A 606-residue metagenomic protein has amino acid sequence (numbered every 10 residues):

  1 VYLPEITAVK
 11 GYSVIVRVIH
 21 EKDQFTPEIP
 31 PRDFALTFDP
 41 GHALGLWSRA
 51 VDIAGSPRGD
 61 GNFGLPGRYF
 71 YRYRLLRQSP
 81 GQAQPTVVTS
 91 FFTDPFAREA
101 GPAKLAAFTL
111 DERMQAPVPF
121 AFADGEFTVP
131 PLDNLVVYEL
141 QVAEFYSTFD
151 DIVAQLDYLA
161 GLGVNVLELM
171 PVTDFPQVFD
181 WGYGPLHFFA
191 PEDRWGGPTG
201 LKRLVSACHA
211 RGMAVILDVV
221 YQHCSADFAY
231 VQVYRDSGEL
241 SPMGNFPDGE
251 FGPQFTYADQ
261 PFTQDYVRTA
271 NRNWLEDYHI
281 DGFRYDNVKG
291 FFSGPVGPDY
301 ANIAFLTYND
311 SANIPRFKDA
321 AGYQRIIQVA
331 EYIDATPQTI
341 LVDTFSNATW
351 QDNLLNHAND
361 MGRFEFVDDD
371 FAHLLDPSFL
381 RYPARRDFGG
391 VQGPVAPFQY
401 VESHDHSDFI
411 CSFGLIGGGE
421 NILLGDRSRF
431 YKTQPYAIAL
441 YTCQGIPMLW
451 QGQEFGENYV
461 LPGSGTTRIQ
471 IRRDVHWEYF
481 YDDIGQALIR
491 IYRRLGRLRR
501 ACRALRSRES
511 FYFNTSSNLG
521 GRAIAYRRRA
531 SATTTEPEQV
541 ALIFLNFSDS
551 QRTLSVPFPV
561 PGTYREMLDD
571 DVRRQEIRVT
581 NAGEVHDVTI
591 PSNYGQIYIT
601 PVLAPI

Functional and structural regions predicted by a protein language model:
V1-T7, P27-D33, G41-V137, S147: The feature marks proteins involved in alpha-glucan
Y2-I6, S548-G562: Surface-exposed beta-strand/loop patches in extracellular or lumenal glycoproteins
T7-I15: Solvent-exposed loop/turn segments flanking beta-strands in beta-repeat/beta-sandwich domains
V18-L44, M567-V585: Solvent-exposed beta-strand/loop surfaces of large extracellular or lumenal domains
D94-A103, H279, A304-P462, R500 (+3 more regions): Conserved alpha/beta catalytic core and glycan-binding cleft of carbohydrate-active enzymes
P95-A97, P119, A123-L135, Q141-I327 (+1 more regions): Substrate-binding/active-site clefts of carbohydrate-active enzymes
H476-L519, Y594: Aromatic- and carboxylate-lined catalytic core of secreted/periplasmic carbohydrate-active enzymes
T580-I606: C-terminal beta-strand-rich structural cap/linker in extracellular carbohydrate-active enzymes
